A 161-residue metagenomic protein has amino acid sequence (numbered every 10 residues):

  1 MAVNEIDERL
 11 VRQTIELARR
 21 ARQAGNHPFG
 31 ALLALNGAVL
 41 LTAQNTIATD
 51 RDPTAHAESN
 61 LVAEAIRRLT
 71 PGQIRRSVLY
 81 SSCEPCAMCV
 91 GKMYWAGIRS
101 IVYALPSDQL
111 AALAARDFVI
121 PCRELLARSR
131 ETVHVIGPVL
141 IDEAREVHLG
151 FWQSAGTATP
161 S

Functional and structural regions predicted by a protein language model:
M1-A21, K92-S161: Zinc-dependent deaminase
I6, H27-F29: Short loop/turn microsegments at loop-to-beta-strand junctions
T14, A18-A21, A31, A57 (+1 more regions): Small-residue (primarily alanine) positions within well-ordered alpha-helices, especially packing/interaction faces
F29-G37: Short beta-strand scaffold segments in enzyme catalytic cores
A31, T70-P71, L125-A127: Short secondary-structure boundary/capping segments
T46-S59: A short, polar/charged loop-to-alpha-helix boundary motif
S59-A96: Helix-adjacent hinge/juxtasegments
